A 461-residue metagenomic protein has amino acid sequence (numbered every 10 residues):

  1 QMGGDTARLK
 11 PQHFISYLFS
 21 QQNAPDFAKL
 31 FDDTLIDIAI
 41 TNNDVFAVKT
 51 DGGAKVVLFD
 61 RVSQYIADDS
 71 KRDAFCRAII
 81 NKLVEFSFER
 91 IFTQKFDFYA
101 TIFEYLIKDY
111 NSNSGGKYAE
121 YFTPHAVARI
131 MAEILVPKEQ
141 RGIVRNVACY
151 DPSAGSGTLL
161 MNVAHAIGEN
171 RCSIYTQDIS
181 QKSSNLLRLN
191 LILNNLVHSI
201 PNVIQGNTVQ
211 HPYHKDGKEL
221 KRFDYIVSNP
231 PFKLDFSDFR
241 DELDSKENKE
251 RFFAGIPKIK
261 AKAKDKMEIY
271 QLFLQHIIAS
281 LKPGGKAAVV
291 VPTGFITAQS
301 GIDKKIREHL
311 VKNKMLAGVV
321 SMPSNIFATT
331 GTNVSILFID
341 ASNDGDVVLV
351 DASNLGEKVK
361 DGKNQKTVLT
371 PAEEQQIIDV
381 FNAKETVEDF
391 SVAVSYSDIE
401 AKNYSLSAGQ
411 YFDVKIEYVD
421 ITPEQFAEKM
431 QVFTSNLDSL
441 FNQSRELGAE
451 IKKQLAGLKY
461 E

Functional and structural regions predicted by a protein language model:
Q1-E139, S199, V203-T208, S321-N325 (+2 more regions): Non-catalytic, mostly N-terminal accessory regions of nucleic-acid modification and defense proteins
M2-T6, A126, A154-T158, E357-D361: Short, mixed-charge aromatic SLiMs
G52-G53, G217, G362-K363: Intrinsic-disorder/low-complexity loop/linker signature
N111-S114, E169-C172, K358-V359: Short small-residue beta-strand/loop micro-motif enriched in glycine and branched aliphatics
K117-S228, K233-K249, V291-G294, I302-I306 (+1 more regions): Conserved S-adenosyl-L-methionine
L220-E461: A conserved structural/catalytic subdomain of Rossmann-like adenosyl-cofactor enzymes
